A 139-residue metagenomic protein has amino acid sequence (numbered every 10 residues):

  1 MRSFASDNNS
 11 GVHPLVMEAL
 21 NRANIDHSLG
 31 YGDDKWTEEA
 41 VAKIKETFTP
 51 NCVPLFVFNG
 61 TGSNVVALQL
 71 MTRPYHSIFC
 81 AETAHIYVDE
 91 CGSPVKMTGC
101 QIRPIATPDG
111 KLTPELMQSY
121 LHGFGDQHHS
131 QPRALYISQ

Functional and structural regions predicted by a protein language model:
M1-A19: N-terminal amphipathic/basic leader segments beginning at the initiator methionine
R2-S3, C52-F56, H76-I78, Q101-R103 (+1 more regions): Structural motif
S6, P50, P54, D109-G110 (+1 more regions): Structured catalytic cores of enzymes that bind and process phosphorylated ligands/cofactors
H13-G60, E82-T83, Y87-V88, S93: Conserved N-terminal alpha-helix of the aminotransferase class I/II PLP-enzyme fold
V53-T72, I105-T107: Conserved core of the PLP fold type I
L70-V88: Conserved PLP-anchoring active-site segment centered on the Schiff-base-forming lysine
M97-Q139: PLP-dependent aminotransferase-class I/II
